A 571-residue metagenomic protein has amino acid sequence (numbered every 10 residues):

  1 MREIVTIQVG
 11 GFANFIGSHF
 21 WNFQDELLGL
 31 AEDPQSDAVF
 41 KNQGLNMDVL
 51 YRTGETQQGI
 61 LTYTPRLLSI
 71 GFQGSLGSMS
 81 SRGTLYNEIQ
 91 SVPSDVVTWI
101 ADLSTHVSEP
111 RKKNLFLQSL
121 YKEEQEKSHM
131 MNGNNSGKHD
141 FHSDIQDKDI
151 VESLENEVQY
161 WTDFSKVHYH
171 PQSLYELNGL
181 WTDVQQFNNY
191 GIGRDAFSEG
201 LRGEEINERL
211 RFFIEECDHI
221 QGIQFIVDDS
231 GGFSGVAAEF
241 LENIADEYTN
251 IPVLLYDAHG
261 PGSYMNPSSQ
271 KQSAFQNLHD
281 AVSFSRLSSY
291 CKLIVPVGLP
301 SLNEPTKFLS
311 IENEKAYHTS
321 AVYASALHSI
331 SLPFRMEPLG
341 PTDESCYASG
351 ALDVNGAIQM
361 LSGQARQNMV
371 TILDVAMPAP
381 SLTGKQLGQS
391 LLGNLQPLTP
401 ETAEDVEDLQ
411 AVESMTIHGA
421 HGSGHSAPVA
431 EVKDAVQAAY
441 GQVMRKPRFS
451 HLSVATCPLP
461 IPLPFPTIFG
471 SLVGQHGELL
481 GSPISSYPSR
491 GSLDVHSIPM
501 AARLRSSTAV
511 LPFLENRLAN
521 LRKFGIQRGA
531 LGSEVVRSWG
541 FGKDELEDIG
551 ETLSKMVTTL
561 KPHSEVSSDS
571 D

Functional and structural regions predicted by a protein language model:
M1-D571: Terminal, contiguous helix-loop blocks that mediate binding/assembly
